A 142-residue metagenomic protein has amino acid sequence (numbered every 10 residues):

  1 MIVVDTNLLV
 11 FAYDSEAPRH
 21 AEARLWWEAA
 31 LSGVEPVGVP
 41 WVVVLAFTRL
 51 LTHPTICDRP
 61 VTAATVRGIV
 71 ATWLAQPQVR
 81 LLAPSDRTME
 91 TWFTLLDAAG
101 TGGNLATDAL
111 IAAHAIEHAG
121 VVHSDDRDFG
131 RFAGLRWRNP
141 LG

Functional and structural regions predicted by a protein language model:
M1, R87, A112-G142: Acidic, PIN/NYN-like endoribonuclease modules and their adjacent C-terminal/linker elements
M1-V3, N7-V39, T55-G68, H118: Short, well-structured N-terminal submotif of metal-dependent ribonuclease cores
D5, P40, N104-L105, D126 (+1 more regions): Histidine- and aromatic-rich ligand-binding microenvironments
A12, A30-G33, L50, P54-C57 (+2 more regions): Alpha-helix C-capping/helix-to-loop hinge sites
G38-W41, L82, S124-D125: Short beta-strand segments at enzyme active-site cores
P60, Q78-H123: Active-site neighborhoods of divalent-metal-dependent phosphate/nucleic-acid chemistry enzymes
W73: Ligand-binding beta-strand-loop-alpha-helix segment within the catalytic cores of soluble metabolic enzymes
